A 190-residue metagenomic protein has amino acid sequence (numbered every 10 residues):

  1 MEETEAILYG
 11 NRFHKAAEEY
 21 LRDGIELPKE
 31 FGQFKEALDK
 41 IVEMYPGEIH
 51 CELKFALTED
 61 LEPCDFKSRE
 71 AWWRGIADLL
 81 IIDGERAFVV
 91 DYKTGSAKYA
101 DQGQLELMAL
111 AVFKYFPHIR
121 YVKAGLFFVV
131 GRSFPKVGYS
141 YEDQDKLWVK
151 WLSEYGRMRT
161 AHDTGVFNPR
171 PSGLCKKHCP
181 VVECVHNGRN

Functional and structural regions predicted by a protein language model:
M1-N190: RecB-family 4Fe-4S metal-dependent nuclease core
